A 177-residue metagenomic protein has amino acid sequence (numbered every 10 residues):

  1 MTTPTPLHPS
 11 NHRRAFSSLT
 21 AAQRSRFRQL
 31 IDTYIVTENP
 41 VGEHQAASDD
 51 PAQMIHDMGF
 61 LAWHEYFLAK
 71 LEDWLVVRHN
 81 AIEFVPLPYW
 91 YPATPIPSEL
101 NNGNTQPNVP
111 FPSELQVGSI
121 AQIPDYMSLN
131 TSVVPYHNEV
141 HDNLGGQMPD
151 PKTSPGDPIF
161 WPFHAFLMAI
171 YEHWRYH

Functional and structural regions predicted by a protein language model:
M1-H177: Feature for soluble, non-membrane regions of globular proteins
